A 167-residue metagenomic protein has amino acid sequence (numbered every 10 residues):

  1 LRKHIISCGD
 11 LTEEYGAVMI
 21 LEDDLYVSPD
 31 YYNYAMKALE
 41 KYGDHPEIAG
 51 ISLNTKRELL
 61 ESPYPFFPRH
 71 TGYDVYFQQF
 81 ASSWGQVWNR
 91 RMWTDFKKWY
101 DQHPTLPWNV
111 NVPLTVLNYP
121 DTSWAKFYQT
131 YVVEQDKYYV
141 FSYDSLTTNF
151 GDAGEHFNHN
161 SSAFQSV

Functional and structural regions predicted by a protein language model:
L1-I20, L25-V167: An acidic/histidine-cluster motif and surrounding catalytic segment that typifies divalent-metal-assisted enzyme active
